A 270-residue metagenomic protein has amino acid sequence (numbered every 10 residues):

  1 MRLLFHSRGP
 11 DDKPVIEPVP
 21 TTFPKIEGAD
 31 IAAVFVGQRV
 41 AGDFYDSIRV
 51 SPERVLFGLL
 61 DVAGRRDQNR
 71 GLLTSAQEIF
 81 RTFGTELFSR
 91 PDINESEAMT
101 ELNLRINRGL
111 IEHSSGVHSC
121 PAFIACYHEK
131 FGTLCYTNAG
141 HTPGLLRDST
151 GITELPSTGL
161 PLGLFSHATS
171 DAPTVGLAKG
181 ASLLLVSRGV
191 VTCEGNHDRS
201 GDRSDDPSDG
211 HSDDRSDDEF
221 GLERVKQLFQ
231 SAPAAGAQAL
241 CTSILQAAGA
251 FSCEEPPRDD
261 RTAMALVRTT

Functional and structural regions predicted by a protein language model:
M1-A29, V36, A41-G58, A63-R66 (+2 more regions): Conserved subregion of the PPM/PP2C metallophosphatase catalytic domain
